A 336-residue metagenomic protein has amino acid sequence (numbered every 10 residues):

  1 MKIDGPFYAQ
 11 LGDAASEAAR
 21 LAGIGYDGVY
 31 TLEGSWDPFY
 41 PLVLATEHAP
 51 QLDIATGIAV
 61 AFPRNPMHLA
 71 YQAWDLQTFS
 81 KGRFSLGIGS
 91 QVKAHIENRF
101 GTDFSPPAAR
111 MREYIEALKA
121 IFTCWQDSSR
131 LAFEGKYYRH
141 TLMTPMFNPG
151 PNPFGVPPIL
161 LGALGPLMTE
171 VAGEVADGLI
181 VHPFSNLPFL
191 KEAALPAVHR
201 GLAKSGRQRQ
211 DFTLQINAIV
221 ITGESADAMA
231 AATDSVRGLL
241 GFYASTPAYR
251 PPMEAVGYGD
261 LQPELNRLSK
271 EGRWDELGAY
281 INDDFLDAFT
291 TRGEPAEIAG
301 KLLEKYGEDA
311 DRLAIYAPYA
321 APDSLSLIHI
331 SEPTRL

Functional and structural regions predicted by a protein language model:
M1-L327, S331: Active-site-adjacent structural elements that line small-molecule/cofactor binding pockets in enzymes
E332-L336: Short "domain-exit" segments at the C-terminal end of structured domains
